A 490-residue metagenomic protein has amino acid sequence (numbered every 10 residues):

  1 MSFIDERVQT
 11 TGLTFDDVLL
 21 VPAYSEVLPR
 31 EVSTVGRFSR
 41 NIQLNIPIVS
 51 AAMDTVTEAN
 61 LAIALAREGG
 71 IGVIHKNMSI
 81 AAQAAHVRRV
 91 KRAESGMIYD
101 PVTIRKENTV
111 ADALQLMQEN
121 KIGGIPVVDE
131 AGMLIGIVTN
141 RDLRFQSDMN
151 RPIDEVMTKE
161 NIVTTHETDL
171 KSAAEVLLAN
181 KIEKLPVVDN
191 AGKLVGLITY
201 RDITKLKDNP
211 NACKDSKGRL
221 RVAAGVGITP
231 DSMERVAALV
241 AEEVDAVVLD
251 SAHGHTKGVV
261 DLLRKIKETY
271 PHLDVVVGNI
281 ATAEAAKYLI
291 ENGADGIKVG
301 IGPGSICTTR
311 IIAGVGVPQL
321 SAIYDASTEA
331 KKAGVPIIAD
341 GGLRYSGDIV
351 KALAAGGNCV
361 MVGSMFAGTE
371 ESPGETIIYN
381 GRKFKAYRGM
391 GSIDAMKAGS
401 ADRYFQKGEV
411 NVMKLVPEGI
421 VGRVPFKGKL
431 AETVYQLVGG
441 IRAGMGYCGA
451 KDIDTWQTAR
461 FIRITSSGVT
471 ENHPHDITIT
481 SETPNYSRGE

Functional and structural regions predicted by a protein language model:
M1-Y24, I104-R105, G225, G314-A339 (+1 more regions): Alpha/beta catalytic cores of nucleotide-metabolism and tRNA/nucleoside-modifying enzymes
L28-L44, A51-M53, A82-N120, V127-D129 (+5 more regions): Bateman/CBS regulatory modules and CBS-like beta-alpha motifs in cytosolic regions of diverse proteins
R30, S79-R88, Q146-N150, K193-C213 (+5 more regions): Active-site-adjacent beta->alpha loops and helix N-cap segments on the catalytic face of soluble alpha/beta enzymes
Q43-S50, G96-P101, D215-G225, K267-A281 (+2 more regions): Short beta-strand/loop segments at the ligand-binding rim of alpha/beta enzyme cores
N60-I63, M233-A241, A281-V299, A339 (+1 more regions): Catalytic cores of alpha/beta
R67-A82, N190, V244-T256, D295-A313 (+1 more regions): Glycine-rich phosphate-binding active-site loops on the catalytic face of alpha/beta enzymes
I74-N77, T103, G124-P126, V163-T165 (+6 more regions): Catalytic beta/alpha-barrel core
I74-S79, I122, P126, M133-M149 (+4 more regions): Short beta->alpha transition motifs characteristic of CBS
